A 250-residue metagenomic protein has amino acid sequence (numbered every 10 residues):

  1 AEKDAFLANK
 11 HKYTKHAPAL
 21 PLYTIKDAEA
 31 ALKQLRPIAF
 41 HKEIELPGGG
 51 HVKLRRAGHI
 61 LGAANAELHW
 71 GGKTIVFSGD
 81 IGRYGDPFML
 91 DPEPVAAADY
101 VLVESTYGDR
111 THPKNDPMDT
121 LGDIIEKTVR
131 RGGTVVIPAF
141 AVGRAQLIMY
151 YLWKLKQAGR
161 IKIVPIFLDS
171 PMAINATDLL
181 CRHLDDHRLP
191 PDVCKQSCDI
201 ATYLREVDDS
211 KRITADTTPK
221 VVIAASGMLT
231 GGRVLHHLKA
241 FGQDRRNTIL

Functional and structural regions predicted by a protein language model:
A1-L147, W153-R160, P165: His/Asp/Glu-rich metal-coordinating catalytic cores of metallo-dependent phosphodiesterases/hydrolases acting on
I124-L250: Hard-cation-handling environments
